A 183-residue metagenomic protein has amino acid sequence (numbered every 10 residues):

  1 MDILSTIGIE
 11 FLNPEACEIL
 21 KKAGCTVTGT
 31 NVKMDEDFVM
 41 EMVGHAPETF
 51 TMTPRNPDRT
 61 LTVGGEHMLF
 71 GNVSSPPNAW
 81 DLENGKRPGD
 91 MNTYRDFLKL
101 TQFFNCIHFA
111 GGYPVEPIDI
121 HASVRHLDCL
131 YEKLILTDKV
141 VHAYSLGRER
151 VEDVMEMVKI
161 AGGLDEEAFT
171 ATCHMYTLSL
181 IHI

Functional and structural regions predicted by a protein language model:
M1-T93: Acidic/polar, glycine-rich intrinsically disordered N-terminal extensions of enzymes
A23, D165-S179: Short, intrinsically disordered, charge-balanced linker/junction segments flanking boundaries in proteins
D58-L134: Hydrophobic alpha-helical hairpins/lids featuring a short glycine-rich hinge
F70-N72, H108-P114, V140-L146, A171-T177: Hydrophobic faces of well-ordered beta-strands that scaffold small-molecule active sites in alpha/beta enzyme cores
T101-Q102, L134, V158-A168: Acidic (Asp/Glu)-rich catalytic clusters
V151-M157: Active-site-adjacent beta->alpha loops and helix N-cap segments on the catalytic face of soluble alpha/beta enzymes
I181-I183: Conserved small/polar residues in nucleotide/adenosyl-binding loops
